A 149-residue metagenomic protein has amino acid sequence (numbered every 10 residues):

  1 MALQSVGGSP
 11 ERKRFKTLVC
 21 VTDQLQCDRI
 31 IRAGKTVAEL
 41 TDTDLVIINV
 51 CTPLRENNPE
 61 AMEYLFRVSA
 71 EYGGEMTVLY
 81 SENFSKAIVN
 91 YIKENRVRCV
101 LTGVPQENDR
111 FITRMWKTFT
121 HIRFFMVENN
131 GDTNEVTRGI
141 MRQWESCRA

Functional and structural regions predicted by a protein language model:
M1-S5, Y72-C99, Q106-N108, W144-C147: Structural beta-alpha unit
G8-A61, F66-A70: Small/aliphatic-rich secondary-structure junction motif
C20-Q24, V50-C51, S81, T102-Q106 (+1 more regions): Structural motif
R32-G34, A87-Y91, F111-M115: A short acidic, amphipathic alpha-helical/loop segment
A38, S69, I92, W116-F119: A generic structural signal for well-ordered alpha-helical segments
D42, G73, R96, F119-H121: Residue-level detector of structured alpha->beta connecting loops
V46-I48, E75-Y80, F125-V127: General small-molecule cofactor/ligand-binding pocket signal
G103-A149: Gly/Ser-rich helix-loop-strand patches that form or flank binding pockets for ribonucleotide-derived cofactors
